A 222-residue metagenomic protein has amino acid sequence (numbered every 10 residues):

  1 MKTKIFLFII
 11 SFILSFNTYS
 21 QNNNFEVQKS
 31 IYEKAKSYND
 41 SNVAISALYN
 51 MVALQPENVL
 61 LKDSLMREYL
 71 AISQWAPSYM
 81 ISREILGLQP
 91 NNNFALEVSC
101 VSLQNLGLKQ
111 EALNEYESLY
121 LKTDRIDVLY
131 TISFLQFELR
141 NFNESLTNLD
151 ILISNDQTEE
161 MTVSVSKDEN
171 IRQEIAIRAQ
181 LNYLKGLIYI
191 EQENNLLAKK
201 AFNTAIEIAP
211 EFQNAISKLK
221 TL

Functional and structural regions predicted by a protein language model:
T18-S64: N-terminal leader/linker segments that initiate helical-solenoid repeat arrays
N50-M51, E84-I85, S118-L119, L152 (+1 more regions): Canonical positions in the second alpha-helix
P56, P90, T123-D124, Q157 (+1 more regions): Short coil turns that delineate tetratricopeptide repeat
